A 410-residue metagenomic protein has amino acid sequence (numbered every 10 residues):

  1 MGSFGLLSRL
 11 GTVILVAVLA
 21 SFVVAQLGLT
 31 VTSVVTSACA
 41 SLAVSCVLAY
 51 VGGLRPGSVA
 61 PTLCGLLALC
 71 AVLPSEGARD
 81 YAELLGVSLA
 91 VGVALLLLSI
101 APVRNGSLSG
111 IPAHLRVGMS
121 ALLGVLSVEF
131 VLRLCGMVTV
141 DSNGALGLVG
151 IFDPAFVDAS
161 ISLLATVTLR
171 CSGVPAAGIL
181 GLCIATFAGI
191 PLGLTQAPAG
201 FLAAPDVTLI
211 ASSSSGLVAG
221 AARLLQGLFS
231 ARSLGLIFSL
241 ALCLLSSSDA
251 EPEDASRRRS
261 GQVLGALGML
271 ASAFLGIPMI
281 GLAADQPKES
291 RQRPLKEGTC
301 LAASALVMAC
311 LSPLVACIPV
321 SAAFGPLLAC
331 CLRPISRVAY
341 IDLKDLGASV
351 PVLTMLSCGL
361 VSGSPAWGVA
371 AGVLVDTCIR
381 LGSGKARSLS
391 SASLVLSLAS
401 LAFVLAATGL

Functional and structural regions predicted by a protein language model:
M1-V34, L146-L148, I179-R259, L401-A402: Helix-loop-helix hairpins and the membrane-proximal interhelical loops of multi-pass alpha-helical transport proteins
G2-Q26, A40-L42, A49-Y50, A60-L123 (+1 more regions): Helix-loop-helix junctions within the multi-pass membrane cores of secondary transporters/permeases
G28-T30, R55, R79, P175 (+2 more regions): Short coil/loop linkers at secondary-structure junctions
C39-R55, G359-V361, P365: Single transmembrane alpha-helix segments in multi-pass membrane proteins
R55, A60, Y340-L343: Short, contiguous, well-ordered secondary-structure segments
G77-P191, C300-L410: Membrane-embedded alpha-helical modules
P154-A155, G227-L228, L244-L245, L275-G276 (+2 more regions): Hydrophobic alpha-helical scaffolding
I161, V218-A221, S260-L267, V350 (+1 more regions): Alpha-helical membrane-protein architecture signal
